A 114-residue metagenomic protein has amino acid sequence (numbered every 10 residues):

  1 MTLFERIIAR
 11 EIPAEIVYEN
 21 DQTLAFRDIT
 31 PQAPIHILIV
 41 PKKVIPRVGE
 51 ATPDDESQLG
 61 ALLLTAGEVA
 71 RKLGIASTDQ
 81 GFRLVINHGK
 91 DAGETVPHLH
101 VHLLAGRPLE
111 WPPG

Functional and structural regions predicted by a protein language model:
M1-G114: HIT superfamily nucleotide-processing domains
